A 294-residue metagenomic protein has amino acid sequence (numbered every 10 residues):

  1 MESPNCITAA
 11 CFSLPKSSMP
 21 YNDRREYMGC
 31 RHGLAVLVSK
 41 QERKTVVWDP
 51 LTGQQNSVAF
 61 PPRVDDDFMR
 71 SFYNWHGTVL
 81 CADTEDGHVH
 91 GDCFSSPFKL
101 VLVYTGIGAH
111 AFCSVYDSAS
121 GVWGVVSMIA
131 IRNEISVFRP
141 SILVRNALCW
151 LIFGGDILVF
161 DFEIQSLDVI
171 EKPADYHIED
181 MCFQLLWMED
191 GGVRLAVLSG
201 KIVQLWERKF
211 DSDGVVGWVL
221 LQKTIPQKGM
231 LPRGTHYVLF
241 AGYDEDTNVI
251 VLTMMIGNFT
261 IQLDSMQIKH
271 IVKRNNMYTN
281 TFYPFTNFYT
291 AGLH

Functional and structural regions predicted by a protein language model:
M1-H294: N-terminal entry/capping and adjacent linker segments that precede and initiate structured domains
